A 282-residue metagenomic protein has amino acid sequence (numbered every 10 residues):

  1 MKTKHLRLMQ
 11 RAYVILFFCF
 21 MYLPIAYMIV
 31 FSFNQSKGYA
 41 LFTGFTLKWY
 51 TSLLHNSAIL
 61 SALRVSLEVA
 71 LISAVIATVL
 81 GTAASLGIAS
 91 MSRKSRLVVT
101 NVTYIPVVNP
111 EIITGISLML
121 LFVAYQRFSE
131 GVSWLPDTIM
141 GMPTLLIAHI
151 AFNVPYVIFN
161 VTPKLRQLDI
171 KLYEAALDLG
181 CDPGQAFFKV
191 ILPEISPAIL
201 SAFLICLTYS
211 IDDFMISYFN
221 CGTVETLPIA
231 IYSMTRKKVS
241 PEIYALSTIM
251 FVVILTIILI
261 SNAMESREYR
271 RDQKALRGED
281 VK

Functional and structural regions predicted by a protein language model:
M1-R7, I72-T103, I116, L120-V123 (+4 more regions): Transmembrane-helix boundary motif in ABC transporter permease subunits
K2-A12, T162-L177, F187-K189, Y244-K282: C-terminal transmembrane helix and the adjacent membrane-cytosol boundary/short C-terminal tail of inner/organellar
K2-R7, Y50-A58, I211-E268: Interhelical loop and adjacent transmembrane-helix boundary motif in polytopic membrane transport permeases
Y13, F18-I25, A151, V157-K164 (+2 more regions): Transmembrane alpha-helices
L23-A26, V30, V79-A83, I116 (+5 more regions): Membrane-embedded alpha-helices of multi-pass transport/permease systems
L23-S57, L121, N220-G222, A275: Short membrane-interfacial helix/loop motifs at transmembrane-helix boundaries
A26-K37, V157, A198-Y232: Non-cytoplasmic
G38-A40, L47, I112-I150, G184 (+1 more regions): Membrane-interfacial helix termini and adjacent extracytoplasmic/periplasmic loops of multi-pass transporters
